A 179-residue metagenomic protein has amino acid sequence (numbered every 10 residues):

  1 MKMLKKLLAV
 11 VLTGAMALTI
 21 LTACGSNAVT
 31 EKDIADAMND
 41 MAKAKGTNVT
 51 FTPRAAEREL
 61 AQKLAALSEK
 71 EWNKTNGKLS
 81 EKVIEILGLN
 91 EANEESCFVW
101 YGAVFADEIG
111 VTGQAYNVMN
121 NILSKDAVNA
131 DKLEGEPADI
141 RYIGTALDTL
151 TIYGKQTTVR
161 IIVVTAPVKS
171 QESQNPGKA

Functional and structural regions predicted by a protein language model:
M1-V11: Bacterial Sec-dependent N-terminal signal peptides
K2, G25-S26, V104: N-terminal low-complexity, intrinsically disordered segments
G14-L18: Alpha-helical transmembrane segments
T19-A23: C-terminal motif of bacterial Sec signal peptides marking the signal peptidase cleavage site
S26-N90: Short, well-ordered surface patches within globular domains
L89-K178: A well-ordered secondary-structure block
